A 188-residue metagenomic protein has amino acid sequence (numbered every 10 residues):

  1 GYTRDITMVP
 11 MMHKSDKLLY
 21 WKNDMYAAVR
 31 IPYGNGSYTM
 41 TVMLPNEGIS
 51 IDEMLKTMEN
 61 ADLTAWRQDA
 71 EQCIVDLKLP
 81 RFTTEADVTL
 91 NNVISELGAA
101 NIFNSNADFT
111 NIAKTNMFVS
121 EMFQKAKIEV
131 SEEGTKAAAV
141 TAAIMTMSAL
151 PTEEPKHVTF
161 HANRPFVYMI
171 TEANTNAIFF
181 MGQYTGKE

Functional and structural regions predicted by a protein language model:
G1-E188: Mature hydrolase/peptidase catalytic cores and their serpin-fold inhibitory cores, especially in secreted
